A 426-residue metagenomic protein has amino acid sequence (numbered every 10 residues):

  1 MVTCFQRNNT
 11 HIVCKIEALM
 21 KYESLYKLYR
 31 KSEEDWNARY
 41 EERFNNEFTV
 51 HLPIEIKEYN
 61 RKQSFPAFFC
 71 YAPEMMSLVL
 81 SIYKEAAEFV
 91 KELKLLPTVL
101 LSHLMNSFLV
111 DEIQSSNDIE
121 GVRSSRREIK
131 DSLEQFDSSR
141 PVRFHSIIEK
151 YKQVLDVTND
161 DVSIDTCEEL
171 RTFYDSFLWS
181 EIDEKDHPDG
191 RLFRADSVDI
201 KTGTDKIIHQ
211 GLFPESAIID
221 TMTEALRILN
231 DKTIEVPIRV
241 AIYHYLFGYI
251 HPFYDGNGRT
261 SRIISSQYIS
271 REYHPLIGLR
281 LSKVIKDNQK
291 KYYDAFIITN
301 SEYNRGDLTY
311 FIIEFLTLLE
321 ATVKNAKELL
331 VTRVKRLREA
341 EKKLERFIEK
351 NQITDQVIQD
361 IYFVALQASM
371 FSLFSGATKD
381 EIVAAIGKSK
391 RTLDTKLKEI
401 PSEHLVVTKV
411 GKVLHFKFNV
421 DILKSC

Functional and structural regions predicted by a protein language model:
M1-C426: FIC/Doc superfamily catalytic core
